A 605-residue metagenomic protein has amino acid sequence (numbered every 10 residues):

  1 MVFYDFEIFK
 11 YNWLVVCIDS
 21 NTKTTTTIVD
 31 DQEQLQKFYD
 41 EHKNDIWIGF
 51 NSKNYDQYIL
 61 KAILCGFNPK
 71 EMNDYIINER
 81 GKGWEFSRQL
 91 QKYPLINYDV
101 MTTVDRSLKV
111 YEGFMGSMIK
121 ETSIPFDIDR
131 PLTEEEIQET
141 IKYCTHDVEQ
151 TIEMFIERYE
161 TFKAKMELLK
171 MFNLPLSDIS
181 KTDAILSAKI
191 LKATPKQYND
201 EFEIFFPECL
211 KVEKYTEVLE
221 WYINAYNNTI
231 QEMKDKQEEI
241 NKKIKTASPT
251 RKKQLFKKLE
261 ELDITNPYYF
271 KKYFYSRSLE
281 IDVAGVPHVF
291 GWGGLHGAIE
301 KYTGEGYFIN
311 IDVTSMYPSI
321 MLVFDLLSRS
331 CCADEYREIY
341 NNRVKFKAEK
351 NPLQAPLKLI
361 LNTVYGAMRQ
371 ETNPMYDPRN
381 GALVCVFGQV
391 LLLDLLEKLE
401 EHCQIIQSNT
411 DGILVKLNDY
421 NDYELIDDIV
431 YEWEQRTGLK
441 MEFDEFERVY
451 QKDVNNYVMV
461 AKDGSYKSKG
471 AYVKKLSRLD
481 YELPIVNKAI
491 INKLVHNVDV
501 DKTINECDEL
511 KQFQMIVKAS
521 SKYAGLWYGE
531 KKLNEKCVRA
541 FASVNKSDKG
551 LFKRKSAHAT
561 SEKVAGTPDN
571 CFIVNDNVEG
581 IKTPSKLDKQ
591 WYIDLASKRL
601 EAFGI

Functional and structural regions predicted by a protein language model:
M1-E79, Y269, Y273-E300: Conserved RNase H-like, two-metal-ion catalytic cores of nucleic-acid enzymes
I8-F9, S52-D56, T102-D105, E160 (+2 more regions): Short, solvent-exposed loop/turn segments at secondary-structure junctions
N12-V16, Q57-I63, S319-L322, K416-D419 (+2 more regions): A short acidic (Asp/Glu
W47, S52, Q57, G66-E149: Active-site-proximal helix-loop-helix substrate-binding element of RNase H-like nuclease domains
E85-Y93, L174-S180, E447-V460: Short, conserved secondary-structure transition motifs
L95, M101-L108, M118, S123-E135 (+4 more regions): Helical catalytic core of nucleic-acid polymerases
S117-T122, R130-F308, V313-T314, L395-K398 (+5 more regions): Conserved "right-hand" nucleotidyltransferase catalytic core of DNA-directed polymerases
L219, Q354, K416, Y423-I605: C-terminal, non-catalytic extensions of nucleic-acid polymerases
